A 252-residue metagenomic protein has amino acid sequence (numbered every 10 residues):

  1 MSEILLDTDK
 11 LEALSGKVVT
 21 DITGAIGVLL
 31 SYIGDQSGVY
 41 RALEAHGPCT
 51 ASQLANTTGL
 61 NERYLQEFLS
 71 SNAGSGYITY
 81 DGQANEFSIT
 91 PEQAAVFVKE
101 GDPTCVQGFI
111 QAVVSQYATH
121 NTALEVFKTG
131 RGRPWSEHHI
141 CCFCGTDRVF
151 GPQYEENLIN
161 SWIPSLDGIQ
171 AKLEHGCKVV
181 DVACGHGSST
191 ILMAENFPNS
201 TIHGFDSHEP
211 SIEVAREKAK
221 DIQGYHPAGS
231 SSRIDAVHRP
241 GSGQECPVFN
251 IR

Functional and structural regions predicted by a protein language model:
S2-L5, D9, G16-A25, L29-A42 (+3 more regions): Conserved Class I S-adenosyl-L-methionine-dependent methyltransferase catalytic core
L43-G47, A194: Short helix-to-turn junction characteristic of helix-turn-helix DNA-binding domains, especially the helix
A51-N56: A short acidic, leucine-rich amphipathic alpha-helix
K178-V180, T190-A228, S232-A236: Class I SAM-dependent methyltransferase SAM/SAH-binding core
A183-G187: Class I SAM-dependent methyltransferase "Motif I" SAM/SAH-binding loop
A236-C246: A short acidic, Gly/Pro-enriched loop at the edge of an enzyme's catalytic core that lines a small-molecule cofactor
I251-R252: Active-site recognition of the HExxH zinc-binding catalytic motif
